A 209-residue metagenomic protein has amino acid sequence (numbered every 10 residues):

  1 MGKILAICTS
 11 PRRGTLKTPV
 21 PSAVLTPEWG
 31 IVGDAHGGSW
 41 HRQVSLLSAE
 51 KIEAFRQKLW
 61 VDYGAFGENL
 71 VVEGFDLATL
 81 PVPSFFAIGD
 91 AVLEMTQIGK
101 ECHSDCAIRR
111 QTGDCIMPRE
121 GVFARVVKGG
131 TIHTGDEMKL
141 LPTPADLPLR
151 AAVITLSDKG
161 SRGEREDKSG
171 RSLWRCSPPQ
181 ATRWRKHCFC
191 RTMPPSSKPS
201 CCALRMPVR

Functional and structural regions predicted by a protein language model:
M1-K100, T131: Electropositive, beta-rich accessory/interaction domains or terminal extensions that provide binding surfaces
L59-N69, C106-G121: Short, basic/aromatic beta-hairpin or loop at an interaction surface
D90, G135, V153, S157: Residue-level signal for inorganic ion chemistry
E94-Q97, E101-D105, P142-L149: Short, Lys/Arg- and Gly-enriched loop/turn segments at beta-strand edges
E94-T96, D114-V127: Active-site scaffold segments
G121-P144: Well-ordered alpha/beta subsegment
D146-T192: Glycine-rich phosphate/diphosphate-binding loop of Rossmann-like nucleotide-binding domains
P178, K186-R209: N-terminal small/polar loop signature for handling phosphorylated ligands or for N-terminal nucleophile
